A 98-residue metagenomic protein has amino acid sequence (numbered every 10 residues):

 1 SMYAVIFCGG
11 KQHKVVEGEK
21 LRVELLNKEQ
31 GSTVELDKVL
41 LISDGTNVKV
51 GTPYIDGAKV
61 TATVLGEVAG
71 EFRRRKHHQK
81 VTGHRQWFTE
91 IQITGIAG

Functional and structural regions predicted by a protein language model:
Y3-G98: Structured, basic alpha/beta domains of bacterial-type, RNA-associated proteins
